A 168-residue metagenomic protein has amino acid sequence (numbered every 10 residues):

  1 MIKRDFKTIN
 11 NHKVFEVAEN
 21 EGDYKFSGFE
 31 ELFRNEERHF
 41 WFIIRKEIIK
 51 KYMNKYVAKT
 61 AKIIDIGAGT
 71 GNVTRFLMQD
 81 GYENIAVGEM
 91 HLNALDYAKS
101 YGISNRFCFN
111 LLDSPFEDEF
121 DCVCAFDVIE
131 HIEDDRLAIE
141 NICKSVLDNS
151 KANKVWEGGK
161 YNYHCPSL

Functional and structural regions predicted by a protein language model:
M1-F126, R136-N141, Y161-Y163: Conserved N-terminal segment of class I S-adenosyl-L-methionine
G88, I132-E133, K151-K154: Contiguous hydrophobic segments
D127-H131: A short His-aromatic
R136-N153: A short glycine-rich, Lys/Arg-flanked "PGG" loop and its adjoining helix->strand segment in the class I
S150-L168: Conserved class I S-adenosyl-L-methionine
